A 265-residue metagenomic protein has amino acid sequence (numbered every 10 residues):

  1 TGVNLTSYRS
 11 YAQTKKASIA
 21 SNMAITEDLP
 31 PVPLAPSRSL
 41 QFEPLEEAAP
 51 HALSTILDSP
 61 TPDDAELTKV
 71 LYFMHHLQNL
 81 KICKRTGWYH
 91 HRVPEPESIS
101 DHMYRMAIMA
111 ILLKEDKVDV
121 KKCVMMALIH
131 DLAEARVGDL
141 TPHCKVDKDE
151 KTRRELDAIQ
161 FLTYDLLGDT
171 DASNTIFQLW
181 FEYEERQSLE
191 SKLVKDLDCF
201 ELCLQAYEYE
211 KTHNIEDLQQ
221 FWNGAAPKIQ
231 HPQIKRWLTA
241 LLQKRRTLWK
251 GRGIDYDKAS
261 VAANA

Functional and structural regions predicted by a protein language model:
G2-A265: Alpha-helical, largely C-terminal catalytic domains that coordinate divalent metal ions via clustered Asp/Glu/His
